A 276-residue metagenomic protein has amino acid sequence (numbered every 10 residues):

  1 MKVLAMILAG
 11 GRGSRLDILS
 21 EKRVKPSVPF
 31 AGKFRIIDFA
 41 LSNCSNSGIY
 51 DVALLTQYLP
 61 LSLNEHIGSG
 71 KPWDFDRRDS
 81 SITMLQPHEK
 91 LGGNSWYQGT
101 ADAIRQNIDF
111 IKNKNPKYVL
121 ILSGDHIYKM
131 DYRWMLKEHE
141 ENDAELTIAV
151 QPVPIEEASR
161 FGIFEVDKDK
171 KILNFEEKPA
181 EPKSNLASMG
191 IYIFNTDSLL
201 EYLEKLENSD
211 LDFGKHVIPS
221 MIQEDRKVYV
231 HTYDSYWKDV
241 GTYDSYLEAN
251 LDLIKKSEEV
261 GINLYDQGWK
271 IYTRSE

Functional and structural regions predicted by a protein language model:
M1-I7, R15-E21, P29-S123, I127 (+3 more regions): Conserved N-terminal catalytic core of the sugar/cofactor nucleotidyltransferase
M1-L4, D197, E204-E276: Left-handed beta-helix
G11, D125, T242: Active-site glycine-centered loops adjacent to acidic/histidine catalytic or metal-binding residues that shape
S27, I163-V166, V230: A structural signal for short hydrophobic beta-strand segments in well-ordered beta-sheet cores
L59, E89, V153-P154, P179 (+2 more regions): Glycine-rich beta-alpha junction loops
H66, F175, E201-Y202, A249: Residues that scaffold the ATP/ADP-binding catalytic core of kinase and kinase-like folds
K129-D197, E204-L206: Conserved core of the sugar-phosphate nucleotidyltransferase
